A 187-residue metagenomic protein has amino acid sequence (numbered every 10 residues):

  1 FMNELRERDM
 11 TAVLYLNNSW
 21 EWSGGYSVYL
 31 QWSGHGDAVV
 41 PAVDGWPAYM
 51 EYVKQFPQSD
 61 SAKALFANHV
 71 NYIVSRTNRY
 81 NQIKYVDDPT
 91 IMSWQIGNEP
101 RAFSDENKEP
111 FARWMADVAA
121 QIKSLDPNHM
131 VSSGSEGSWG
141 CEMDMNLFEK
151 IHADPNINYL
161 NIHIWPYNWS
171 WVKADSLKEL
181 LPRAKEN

Functional and structural regions predicted by a protein language model:
F1-A174, K178-N187: Active-site mouth of glycoside hydrolases
